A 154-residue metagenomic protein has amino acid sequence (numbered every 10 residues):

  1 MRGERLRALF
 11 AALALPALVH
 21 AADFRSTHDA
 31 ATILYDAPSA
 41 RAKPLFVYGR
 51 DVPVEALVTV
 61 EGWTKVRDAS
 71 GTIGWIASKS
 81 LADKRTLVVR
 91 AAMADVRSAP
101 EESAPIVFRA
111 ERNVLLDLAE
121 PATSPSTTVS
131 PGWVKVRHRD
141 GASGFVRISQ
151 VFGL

Functional and structural regions predicted by a protein language model:
M1-F10: Bacterial N-terminal signal peptides that target proteins for export
L9-A12, V47: Alpha-helical transmembrane segments
A11-A21: Hydrophobic h-region of N-terminal signal peptides that target proteins for export in Gram-negative bacteria
V19-D36, P44-R50, L57-D140, V146-L154: SH3-family beta-barrel domains
R41: A short beta-loop-beta micro-motif enriched in histidine and acidic residues
